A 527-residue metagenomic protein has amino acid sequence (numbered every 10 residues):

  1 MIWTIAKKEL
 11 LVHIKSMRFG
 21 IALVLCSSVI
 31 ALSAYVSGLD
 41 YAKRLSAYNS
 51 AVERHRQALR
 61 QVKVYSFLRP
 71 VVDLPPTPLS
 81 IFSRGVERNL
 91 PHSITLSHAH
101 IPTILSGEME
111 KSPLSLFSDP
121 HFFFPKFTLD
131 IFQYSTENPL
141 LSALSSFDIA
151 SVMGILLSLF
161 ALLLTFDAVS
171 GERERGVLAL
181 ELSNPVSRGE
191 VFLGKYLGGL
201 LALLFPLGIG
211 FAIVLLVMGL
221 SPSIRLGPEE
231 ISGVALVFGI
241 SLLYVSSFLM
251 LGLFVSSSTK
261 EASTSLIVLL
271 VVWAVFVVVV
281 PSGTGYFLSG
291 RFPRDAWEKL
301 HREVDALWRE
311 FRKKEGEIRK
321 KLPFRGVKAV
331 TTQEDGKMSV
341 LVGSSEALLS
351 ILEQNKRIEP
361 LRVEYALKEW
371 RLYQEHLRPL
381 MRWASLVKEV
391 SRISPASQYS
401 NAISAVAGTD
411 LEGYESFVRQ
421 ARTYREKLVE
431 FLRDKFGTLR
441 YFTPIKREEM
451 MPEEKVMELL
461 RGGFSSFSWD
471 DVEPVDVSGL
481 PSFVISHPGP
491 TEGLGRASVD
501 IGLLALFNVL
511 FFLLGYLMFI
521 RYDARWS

Functional and structural regions predicted by a protein language model:
M1-S145, S263-S527: Transmembrane alpha-helical segments and their membrane-interface loop/helix boundaries that make up the transmembrane
T4-A6, I14-K15, L163-L201, F205 (+2 more regions): Helix-loop-helix units of permease transmembrane domains in multi-pass membrane transporters, especially ABC
R18, D148, L157, R188-V217 (+2 more regions): Selective transmembrane-helix segments that form parts of the transport pathway or gating/packing helices in multipass
A99, S106, E110, S145-G171 (+1 more regions): Long, hydrophobic alpha-helical segments
F147-I155, L163-D167, A202, L236-Y244 (+1 more regions): Alpha-helical transmembrane segments of multi-pass integral membrane proteins
A161-T165, S247, L251, G515: Hydrophobic/aromatic residues in alpha-helical transmembrane segments
I213-F238: Membrane-interfacial helix-loop-helix connectors in multipass membrane proteins
A235-S258, F507, F511: Hydrophobic alpha-helical transmembrane segments of polytopic membrane proteins
